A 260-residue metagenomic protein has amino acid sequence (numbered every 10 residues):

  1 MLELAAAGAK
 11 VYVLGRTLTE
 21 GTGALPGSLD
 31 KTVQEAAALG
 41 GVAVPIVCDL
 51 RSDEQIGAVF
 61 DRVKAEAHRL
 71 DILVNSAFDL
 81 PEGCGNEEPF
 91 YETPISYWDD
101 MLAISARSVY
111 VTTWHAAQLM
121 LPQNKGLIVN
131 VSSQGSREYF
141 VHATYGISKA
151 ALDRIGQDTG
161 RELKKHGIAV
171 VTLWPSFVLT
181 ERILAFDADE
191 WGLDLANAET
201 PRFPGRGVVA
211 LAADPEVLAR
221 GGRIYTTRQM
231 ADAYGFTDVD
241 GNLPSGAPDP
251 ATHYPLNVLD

Functional and structural regions predicted by a protein language model:
M1-R16: Canonical Rossmann dinucleotide-binding motif of NAD(H)/NADP(H)-dependent dehydrogenases/reductases, specifically
G27, V47-V59, I95: The beta1-alpha1 cofactor-binding region of Rossmann-like NAD(H)/NADP(H)-dependent oxidoreductases
L39-V44, R62-N75, P81, P94 (+1 more regions): A glycine-rich helix->loop->beta "capping" turn within Rossmann-like NAD(P)(H)-dependent oxidoreductase domains
G41-V42, R69-L70, M120-S133, K165-A169 (+1 more regions): Active-site loop of short-chain dehydrogenase/reductase
D79-G83, Y91-Y97, M101, L127-K165 (+1 more regions): Catalytic loop of short-chain dehydrogenase/reductase
T113-W114, Q157: A short, exposed helix-loop element centered on a Lys and neighboring polar residues
T172, W191-D260: C-terminal helical subdomain
